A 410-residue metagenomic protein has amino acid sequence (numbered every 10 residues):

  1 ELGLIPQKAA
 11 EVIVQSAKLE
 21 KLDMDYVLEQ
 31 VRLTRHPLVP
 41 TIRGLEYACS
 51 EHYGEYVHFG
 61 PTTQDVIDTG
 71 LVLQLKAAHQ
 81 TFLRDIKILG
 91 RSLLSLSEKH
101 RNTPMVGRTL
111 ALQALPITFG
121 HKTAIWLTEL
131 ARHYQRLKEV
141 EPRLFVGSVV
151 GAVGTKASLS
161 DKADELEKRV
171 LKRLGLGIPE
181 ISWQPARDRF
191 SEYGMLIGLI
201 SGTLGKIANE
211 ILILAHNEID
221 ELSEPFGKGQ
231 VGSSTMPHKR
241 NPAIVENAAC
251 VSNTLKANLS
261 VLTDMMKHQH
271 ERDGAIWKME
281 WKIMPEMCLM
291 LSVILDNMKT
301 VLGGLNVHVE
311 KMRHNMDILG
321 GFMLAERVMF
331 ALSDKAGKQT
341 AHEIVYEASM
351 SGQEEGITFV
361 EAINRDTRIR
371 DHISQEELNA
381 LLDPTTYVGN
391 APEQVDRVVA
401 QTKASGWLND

Functional and structural regions predicted by a protein language model:
E1, E11, Q30-T34, M236-D410: Glycine-rich cofactor/substrate-binding loops
E1-V150, K156, K162-L171, I178 (+4 more regions): A helix-coil-helix interface module used to build multimeric assemblies and to scaffold catalytic/cofactor sites
R32, K76-L83, K87, L94 (+10 more regions): Short amphipathic alpha-helical segments with heptad-repeat character
L38, I42, F190-Y193, A325: Short runs of predominantly hydrophobic/aromatic residues within well-ordered alpha helices that form helix-helix
T63, T155-K156, S160, R173 (+5 more regions): A structural signal for small-residue-enriched, beta-sheet-centric alpha/beta enzyme cores and oligomeric scaffold folds
K99-N102, R136-E139, R143, L176-E180 (+6 more regions): Conserved helix-loop functional segments at active or binding sites
F119, T123, E167, L171-Y193 (+1 more regions): Conserved beta-strand/loop scaffold segments within soluble protein domains that form the structured core and edges
H133, L137, Q184-W277: Glycine-rich anion/phosphate-binding loop at the beta-strand->alpha-helix junction
